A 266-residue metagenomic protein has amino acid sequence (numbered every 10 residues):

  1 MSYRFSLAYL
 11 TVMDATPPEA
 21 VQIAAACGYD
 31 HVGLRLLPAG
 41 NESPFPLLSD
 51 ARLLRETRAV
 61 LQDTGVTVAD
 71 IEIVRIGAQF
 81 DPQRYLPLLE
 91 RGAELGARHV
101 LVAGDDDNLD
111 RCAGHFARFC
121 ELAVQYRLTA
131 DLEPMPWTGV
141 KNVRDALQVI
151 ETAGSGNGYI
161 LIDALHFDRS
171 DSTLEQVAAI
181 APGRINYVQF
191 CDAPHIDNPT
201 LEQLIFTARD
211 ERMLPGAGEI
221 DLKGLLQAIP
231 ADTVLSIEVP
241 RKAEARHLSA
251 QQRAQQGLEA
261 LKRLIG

Functional and structural regions predicted by a protein language model:
M1-S6, T67-D70, V74: N-terminal small/glycine-rich loop or linker at the start of catalytic domains across soluble metabolic enzymes
M1-Y9, M13-H31, R58, Q62 (+3 more regions): Histidine-acidic metal/acid-base catalytic patches
A8-V12, R35-A39, I73-I76, G104-D107 (+4 more regions): Active-site beta-loop-alpha junctions enriched in small/polar residues
V32-G33, I71, V100-V102, A130 (+2 more regions): Hydrophobic residues within beta-strands of alpha/beta enzymes
G33-E56: Glycine-rich, proline-tolerant flexible connector loops at the mouths of alpha/beta enzymes
N41-L48, V74-L89, E202-R209, A245-R246: Surface-exposed, active-site-proximal loop segments in enzymatic domains
D50-A69, E121-Y126, I220-Q227: Alpha-helix-loop-beta-strand connector modules within alpha/beta enzyme cores
V60-T67, R75-Y159, R169: Active-site acidic/histidine proton-transfer and metal-coordination neighborhood in alpha/beta enzyme cores
